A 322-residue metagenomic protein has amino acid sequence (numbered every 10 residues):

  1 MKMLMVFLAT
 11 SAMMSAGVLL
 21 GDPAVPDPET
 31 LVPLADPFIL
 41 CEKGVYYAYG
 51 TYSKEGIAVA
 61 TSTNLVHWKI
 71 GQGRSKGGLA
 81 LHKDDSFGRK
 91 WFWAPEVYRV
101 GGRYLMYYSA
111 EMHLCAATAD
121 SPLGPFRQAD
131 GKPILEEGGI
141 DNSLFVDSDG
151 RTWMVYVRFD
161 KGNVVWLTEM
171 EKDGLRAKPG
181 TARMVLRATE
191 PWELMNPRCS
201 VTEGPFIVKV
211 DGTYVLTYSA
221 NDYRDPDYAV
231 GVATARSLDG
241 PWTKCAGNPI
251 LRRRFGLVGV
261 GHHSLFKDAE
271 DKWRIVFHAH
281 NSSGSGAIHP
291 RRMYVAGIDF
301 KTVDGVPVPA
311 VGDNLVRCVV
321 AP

Functional and structural regions predicted by a protein language model:
M5-S15: Bacterial N-terminal signal peptides
A16-P322: Carbohydrate-active catalytic/glycan-binding domains of CAZyme proteins, especially the secreted or lumenal ectodomains
